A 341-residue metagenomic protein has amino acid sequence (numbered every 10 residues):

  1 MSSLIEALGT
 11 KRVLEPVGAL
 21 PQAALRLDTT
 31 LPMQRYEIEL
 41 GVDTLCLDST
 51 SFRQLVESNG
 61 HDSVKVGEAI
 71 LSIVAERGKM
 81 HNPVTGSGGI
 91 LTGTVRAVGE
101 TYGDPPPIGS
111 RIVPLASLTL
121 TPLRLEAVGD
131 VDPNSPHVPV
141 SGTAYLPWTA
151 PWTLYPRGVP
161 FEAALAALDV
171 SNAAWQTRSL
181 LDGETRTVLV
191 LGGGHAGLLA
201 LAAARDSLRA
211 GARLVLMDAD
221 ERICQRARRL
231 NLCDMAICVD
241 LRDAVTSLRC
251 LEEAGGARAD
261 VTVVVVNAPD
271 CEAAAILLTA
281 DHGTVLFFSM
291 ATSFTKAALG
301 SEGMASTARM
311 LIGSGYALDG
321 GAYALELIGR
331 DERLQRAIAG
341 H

Functional and structural regions predicted by a protein language model:
E15-F52, V56: A short N-terminal beta-strand-loop micro-motif at the entrance of redox/enzyme domains
L31-C46, G60-L118: Glycine-rich beta-strand-centered segment in the early N-terminal region that forms part of a ligand/cofactor-binding
R111-E184: NAD(P)H dinucleotide-binding glycine-rich loop of Rossmann-like/cofactor-binding domains, especially the beta1-alpha1
V159-C238: Mid-domain Rossmann-like dinucleotide-binding core that forms the NAD(H)/NADP(H) cofactor-binding site
A244-A257: Short amphipathic alpha-helix with an adjacent loop that forms part of the alpha/beta core around
G256, E326-H341: C-terminal capping/lid region of NAD(P)-dependent oxidoreductase domains
A257-V264: Short SAM/SAH-binding signature in class I
V266-D331: Glycine-rich phosphate-binding loop and adjacent beta-alpha segment of Rossmann(oid) nucleotide-cofactor-binding
